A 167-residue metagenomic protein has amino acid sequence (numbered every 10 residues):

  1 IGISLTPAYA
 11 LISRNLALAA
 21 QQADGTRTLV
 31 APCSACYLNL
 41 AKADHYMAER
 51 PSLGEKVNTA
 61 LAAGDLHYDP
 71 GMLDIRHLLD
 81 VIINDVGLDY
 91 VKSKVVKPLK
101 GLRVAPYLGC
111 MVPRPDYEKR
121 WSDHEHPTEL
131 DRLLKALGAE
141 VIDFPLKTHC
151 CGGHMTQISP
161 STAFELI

Functional and structural regions predicted by a protein language model:
I1-I167: Iron-sulfur cluster-binding electron-transfer modules in prokaryotic oxidoreductases
